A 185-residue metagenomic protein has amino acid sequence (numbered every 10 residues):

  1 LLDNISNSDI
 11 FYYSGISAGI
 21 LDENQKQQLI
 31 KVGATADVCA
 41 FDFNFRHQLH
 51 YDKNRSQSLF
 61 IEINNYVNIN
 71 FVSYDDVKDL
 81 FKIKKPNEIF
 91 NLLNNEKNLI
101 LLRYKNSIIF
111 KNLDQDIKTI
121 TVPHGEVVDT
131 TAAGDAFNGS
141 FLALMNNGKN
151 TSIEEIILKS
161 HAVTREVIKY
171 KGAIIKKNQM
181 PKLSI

Functional and structural regions predicted by a protein language model:
L1, K84, M145, K149: Active-site catalytic pocket residues across diverse enzymes, especially alpha/beta-hydrolases
L1-S6, N91: Short amphipathic alpha-helix with an adjacent loop that forms part of the alpha/beta core around
N7-Y12, N138: Short SAM/SAH-binding signature in class I
I10, S14-E88, S107: Conserved beta-alpha-beta core of the PfkB/ribokinase-like small-molecule kinase fold
I69-D79, I89-V122: Conserved phosphate-donor
F81-K84, N112, T131, I168: Short, flexible helix/strand-to-coil boundary loops that buttress conserved ligand/catalytic motifs in alpha/beta
N98, V122-I185: Conserved post-catalytic alpha-helical subdomain immediately downstream of the catalytic base and nucleotide-binding
